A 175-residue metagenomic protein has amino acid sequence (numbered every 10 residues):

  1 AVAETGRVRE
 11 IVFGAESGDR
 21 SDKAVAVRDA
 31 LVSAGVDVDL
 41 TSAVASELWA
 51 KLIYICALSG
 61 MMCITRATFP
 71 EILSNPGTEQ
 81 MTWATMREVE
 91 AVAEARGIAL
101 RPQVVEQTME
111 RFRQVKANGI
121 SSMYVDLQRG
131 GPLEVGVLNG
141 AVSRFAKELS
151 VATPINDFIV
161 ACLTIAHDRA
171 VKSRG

Functional and structural regions predicted by a protein language model:
A3-K51, C56, G60-Q103: Internal alpha-helical scaffold of NAD(P)-dependent oxidoreductase catalytic cores
V32, E71, E79-G175: NAD(P)-dependent Rossmann-like dehydrogenase/reductase catalytic/cofactor-binding core
